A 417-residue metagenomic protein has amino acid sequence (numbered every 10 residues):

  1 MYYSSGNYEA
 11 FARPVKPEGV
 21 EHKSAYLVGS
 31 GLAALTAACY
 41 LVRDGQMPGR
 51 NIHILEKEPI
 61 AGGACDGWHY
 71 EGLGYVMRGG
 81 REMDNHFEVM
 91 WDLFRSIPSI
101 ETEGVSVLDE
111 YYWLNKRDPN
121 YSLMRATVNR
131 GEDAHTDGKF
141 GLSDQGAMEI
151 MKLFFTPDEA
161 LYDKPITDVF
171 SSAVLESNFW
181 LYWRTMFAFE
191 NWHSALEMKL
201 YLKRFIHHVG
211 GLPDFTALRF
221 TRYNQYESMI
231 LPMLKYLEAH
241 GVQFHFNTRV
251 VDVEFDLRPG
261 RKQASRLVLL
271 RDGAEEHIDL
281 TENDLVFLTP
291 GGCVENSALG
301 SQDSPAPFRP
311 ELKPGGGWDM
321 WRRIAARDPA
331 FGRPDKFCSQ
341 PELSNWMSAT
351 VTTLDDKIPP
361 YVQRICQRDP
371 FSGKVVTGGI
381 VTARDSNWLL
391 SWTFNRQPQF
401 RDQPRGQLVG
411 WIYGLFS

Functional and structural regions predicted by a protein language model:
M1-A25, R43-N51: Extreme N-terminal leader/targeting segments of oxidoreductases
G29-L32: Glycine-rich Rossmann-fold phosphate-binding loop(s) that bind the pyrophosphate of adenine dinucleotide cofactors
V42-H69: Glycine-rich FAD pyrophosphate-binding loop
A64-G67, E197, S297-Q302: Short, solvent-exposed loop/turn and secondary-structure capping segments
G72-W113: Conserved FAD-binding subdomain of flavin-dependent enzymes
I100-H207, R219-F220: Rossmann-like flavin
K203-L285, P290-G291, D303, P310-G315: Helical element adjacent to the flavin cofactor pocket in flavoenzyme catalytic cores
H208-F220, N283-L285, P290-S417: C-terminal segments that line or cap access tunnels to active or ligand-binding sites in enzymes and enzyme-associated
